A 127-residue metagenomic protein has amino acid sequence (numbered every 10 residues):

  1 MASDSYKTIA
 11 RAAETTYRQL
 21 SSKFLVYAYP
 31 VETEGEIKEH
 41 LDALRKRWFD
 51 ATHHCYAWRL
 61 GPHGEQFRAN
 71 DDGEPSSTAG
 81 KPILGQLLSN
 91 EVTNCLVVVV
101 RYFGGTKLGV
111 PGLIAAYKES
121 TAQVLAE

Functional and structural regions predicted by a protein language model:
M1-T78: C-terminal regulatory domains involved in ligand/effector binding and gene-expression control
K7, T15, W58, N90 (+3 more regions): Flexible, active-site-adjacent loop/turn segments at secondary-structure boundaries
G35-K38, S77, K81, P111 (+1 more regions): Short, well-ordered alpha-helical segments
R47, Q86, Q123-E127: Conserved, well-folded catalytic cores of nucleic-acid-processing and energy-transducing macromolecular machines
G61-P62, N90-V92, T121: Short, intrinsically disordered/low-complexity patches at protein termini and at juxtamembrane boundaries
N70-T106: Conserved interaction-surface patches within small, structured recognition/assembly domains
L96-V99, T106-E127: Glycine- and Gly-Pro-enriched alpha-helical subdomains that act as flexible, kink-prone "lid/hinge" or packing modules
